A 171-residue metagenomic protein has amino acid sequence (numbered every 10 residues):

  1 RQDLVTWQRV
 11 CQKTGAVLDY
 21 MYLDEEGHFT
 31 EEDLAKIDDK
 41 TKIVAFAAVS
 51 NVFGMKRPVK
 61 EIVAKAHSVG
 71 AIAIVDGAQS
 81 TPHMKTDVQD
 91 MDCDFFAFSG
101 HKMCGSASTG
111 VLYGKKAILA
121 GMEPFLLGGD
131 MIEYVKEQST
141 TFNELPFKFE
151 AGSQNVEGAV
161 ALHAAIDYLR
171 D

Functional and structural regions predicted by a protein language model:
R1-D171: Pyridoxal 5′-phosphate
